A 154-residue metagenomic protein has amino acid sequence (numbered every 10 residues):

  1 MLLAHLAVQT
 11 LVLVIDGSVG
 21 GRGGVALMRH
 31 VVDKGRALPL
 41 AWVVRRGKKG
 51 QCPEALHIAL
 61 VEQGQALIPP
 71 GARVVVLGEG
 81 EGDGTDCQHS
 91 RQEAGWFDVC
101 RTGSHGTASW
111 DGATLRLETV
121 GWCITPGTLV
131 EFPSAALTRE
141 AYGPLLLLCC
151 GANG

Functional and structural regions predicted by a protein language model:
M1-L3: Glycine/alanine-rich phosphate-binding loops at beta-alpha junctions
L6-L11, R22-G24, D33-G154: Single, function-defining residue in the core of a domain
V14: Aromatic- and Gly/Pro-rich donor/ligand-binding loops that form nucleotide- or phosphate-bearing donor binding pockets
R29: Histidine-anchored nucleotide/phosphate-binding helix
